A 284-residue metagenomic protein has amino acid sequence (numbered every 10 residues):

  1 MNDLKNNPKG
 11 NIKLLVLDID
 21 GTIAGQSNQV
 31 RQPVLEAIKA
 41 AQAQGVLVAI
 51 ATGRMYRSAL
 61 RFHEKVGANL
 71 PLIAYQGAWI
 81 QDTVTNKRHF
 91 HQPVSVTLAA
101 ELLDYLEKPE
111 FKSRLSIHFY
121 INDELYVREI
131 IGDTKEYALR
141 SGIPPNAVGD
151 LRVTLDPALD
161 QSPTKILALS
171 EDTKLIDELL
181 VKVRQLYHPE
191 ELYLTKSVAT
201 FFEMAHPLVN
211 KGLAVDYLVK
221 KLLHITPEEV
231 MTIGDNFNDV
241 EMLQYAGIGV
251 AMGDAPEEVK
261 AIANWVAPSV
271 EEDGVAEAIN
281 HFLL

Functional and structural regions predicted by a protein language model:
L4-L14, R31, E203-L284: Mg2+-dependent phosphoryl-transfer enzymes with acidic/Ser/Thr/Gly-rich catalytic loops
N11-S27, L102: Asp-based phosphoryl-transfer active-site loop
G21, R54, G234-N236: Active-site metal-binding loops of divalent metal-dependent hydrolases
S27-L139: Active-site phosphate-binding/coordination module
V34, A59-H63, L179, V183 (+3 more regions): Hydrophobic packing residues within well-ordered alpha-helices of enzyme cores
Y56-L60, I176, G212, D239-V240: Short, well-ordered alpha-helical microsegments
V66-A68, Y75-Q76, E190, Y245-A246 (+1 more regions): Short, structured coil segments at secondary-structure junctions
P109, S113-I233: Conserved acidic, metal-coordinating active-site core of Asp-based, Mg2+-dependent phosphoryl-transfer enzymes
